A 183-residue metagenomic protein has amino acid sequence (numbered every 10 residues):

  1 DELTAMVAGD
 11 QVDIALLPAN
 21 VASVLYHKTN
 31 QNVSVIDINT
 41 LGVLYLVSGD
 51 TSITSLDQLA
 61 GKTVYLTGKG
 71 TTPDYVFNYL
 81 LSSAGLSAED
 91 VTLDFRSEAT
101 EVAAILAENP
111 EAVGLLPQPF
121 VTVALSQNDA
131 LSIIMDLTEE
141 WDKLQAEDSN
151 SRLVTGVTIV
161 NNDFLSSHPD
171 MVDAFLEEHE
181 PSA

Functional and structural regions predicted by a protein language model:
D1-R96, P110-Q118, D129-M135: Short, glycine-/small- and polar/acidic-enriched structural segments that line small-molecule recognition paths
N20-V21, E101-A183: Pocket-lining segment of extracytoplasmic ligand-binding domains
